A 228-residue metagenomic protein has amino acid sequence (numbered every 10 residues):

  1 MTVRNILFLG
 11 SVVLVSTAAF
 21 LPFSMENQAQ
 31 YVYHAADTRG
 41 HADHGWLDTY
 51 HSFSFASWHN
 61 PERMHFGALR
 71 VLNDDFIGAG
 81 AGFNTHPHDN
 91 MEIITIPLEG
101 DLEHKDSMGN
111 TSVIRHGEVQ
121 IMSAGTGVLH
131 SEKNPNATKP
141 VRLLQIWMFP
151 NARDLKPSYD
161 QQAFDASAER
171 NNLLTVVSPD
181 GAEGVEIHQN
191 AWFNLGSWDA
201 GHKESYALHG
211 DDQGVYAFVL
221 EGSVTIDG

Functional and structural regions predicted by a protein language model:
M1-F8: N-terminal Sec-pathway targeting helices
S11-A18: Hydrophobic membrane-insertion alpha-helices, especially the h-region of bacterial N-terminal signal peptides
A18-S24: Membrane-interface motif at the C-terminal end of an N-terminal transmembrane signal
H41-P87, M91-E92, L143, D165-A207: A short glycine-rich, His/Asp/Glu-containing loop-to-beta-strand
G82-N84, D101-H104, Q120-I121, G125-K133 (+1 more regions): Histidine-centered metal-chelating micro-motifs
D89-M108, H116-V119, Y206-G228: Glycine- and acidic-residue-biased ligand/ion/polar-headgroup-sensing regions
G109-T111, A124-D154: Ligand-binding loop in jelly-roll beta-barrel domains
S131-K133, D154-Q162, G184-Q189, Y206-L208: A short secondary-structure junction signal
